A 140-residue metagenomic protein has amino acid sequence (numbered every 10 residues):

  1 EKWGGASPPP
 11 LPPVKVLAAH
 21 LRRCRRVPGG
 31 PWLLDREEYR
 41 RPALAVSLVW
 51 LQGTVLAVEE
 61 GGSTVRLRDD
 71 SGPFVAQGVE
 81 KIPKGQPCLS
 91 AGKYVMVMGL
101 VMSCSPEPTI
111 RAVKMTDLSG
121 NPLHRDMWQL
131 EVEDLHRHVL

Functional and structural regions predicted by a protein language model:
E1-L140: OB-fold and OB-like single-stranded nucleic-acid-recognition modules and their adjacent interaction interfaces
